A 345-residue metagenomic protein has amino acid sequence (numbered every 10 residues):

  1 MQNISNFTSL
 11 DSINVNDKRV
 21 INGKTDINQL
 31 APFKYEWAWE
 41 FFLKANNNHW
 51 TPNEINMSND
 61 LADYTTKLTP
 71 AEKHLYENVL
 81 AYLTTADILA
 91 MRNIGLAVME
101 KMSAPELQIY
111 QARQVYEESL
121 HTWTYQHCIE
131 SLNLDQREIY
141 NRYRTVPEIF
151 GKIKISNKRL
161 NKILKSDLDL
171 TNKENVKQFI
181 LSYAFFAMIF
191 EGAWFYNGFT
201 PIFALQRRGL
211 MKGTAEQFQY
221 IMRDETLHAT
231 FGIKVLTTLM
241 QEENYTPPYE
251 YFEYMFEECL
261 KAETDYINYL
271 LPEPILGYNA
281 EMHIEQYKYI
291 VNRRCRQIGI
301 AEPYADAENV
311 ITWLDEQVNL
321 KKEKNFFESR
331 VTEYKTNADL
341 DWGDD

Functional and structural regions predicted by a protein language model:
S5-T51, I55: Amphipathic alpha-helical packing elements
W50-D345: Non-heme di-metal
